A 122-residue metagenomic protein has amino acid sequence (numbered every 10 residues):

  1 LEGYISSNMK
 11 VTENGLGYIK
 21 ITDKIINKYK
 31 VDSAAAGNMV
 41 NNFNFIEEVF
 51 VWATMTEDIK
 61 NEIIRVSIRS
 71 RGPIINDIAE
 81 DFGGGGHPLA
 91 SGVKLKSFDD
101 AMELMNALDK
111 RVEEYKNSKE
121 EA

Functional and structural regions predicted by a protein language model:
L1-F82, G86-A122: Hydrophobic helix-and-loop "lid/oligomerization" segment in the mid-to-C-terminal part of catalytic domains
